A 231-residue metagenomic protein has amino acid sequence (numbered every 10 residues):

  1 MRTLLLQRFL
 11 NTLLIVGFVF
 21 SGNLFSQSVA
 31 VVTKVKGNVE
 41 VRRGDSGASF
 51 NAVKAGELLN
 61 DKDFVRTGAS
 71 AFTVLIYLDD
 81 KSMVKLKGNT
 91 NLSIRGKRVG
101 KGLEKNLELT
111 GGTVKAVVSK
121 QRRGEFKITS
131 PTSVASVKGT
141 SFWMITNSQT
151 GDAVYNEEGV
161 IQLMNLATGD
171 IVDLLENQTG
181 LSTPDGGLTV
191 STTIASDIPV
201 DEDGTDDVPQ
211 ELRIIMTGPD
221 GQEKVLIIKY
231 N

Functional and structural regions predicted by a protein language model:
R2-F9, F25-S28, A48-A55, G68 (+4 more regions): C-terminal interaction modules
N11-S21: Bacterial N-terminal signal peptides
F25-R42, G124: Short beta-strand/loop turn elements enriched in aromatics
K34-R66, V74: N-terminal targeting signals for Sec/Tat export/insertion, comprising classic cleavable signal peptides
L59, N106-L109, A153-V154: Sequence/structural signature of small/polar-enriched beta-strand/turn repeats that build beta-strand-rich repeat
F72-G124, T129, K138-T140: Contiguous beta-sheet cores, especially beta-hairpins with glycine/small-residue-rich turns and Gly-(small hydrophobic)
